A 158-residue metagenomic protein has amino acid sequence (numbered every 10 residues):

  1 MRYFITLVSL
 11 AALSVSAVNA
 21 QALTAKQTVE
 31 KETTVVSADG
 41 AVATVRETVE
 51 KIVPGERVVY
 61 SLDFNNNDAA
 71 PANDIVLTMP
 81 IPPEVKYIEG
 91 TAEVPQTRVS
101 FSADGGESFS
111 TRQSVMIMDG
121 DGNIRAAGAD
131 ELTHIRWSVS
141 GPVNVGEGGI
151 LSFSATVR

Functional and structural regions predicted by a protein language model:
R2-I5, V18-R158: Exported/extracytosolic protein signature
T6-S16: Bacterial N-terminal signal peptides
